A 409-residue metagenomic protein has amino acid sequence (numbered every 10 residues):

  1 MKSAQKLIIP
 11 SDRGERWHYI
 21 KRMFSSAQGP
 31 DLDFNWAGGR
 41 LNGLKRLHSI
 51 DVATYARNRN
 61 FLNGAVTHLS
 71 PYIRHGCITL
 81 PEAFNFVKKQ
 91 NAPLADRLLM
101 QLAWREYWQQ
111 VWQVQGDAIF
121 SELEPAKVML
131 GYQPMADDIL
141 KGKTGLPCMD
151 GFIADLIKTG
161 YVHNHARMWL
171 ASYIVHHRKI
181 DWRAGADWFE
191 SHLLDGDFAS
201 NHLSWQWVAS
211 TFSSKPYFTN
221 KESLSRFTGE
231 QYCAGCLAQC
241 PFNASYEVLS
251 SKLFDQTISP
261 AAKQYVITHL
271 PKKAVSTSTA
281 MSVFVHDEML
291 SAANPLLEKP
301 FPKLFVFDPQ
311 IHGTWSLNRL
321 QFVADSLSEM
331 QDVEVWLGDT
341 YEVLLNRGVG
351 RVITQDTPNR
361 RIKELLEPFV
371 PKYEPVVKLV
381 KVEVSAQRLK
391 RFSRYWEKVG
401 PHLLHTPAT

Functional and structural regions predicted by a protein language model:
M1-L99, W104, V114, S121-K127 (+3 more regions): Trp/Phe/Arg-rich N-terminal binding region typifying the photolyase-homology
I73, I78-P81, F86, P93-I267: Active-site-proximal binding-pocket segments
